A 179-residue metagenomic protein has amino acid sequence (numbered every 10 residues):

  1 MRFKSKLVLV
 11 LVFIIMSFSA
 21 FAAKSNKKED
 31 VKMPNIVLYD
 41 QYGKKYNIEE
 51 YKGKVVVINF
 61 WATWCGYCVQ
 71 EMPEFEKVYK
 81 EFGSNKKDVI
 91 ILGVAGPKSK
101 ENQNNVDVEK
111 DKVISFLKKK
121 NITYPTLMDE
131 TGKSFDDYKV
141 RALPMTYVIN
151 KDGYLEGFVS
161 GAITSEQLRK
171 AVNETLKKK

Functional and structural regions predicted by a protein language model:
M1-V8: Bacterial N-terminal signal peptides that target proteins for export
F13-F21: Hydrophobic h-region of N-terminal signal peptides that target proteins for export in Gram-negative bacteria
F21-I48: N-terminal "domain-start" segment that seeds a small globular fold
V55-V56, V89, P144: Alpha/beta-hydrolase fold active-site loops
F60-K77: Conserved redox-active cysteine motifs that mediate thiol-disulfide chemistry, especially di-cysteine Cys-X(1-2)-Cys
K87-D107, Y124-E130: Thiol-based oxidoreductase modules, predominantly thioredoxin-like and allied folds used for disulfide exchange
D107-I149: Short, internal strand/loop/helix patches that form the active-site neighborhood or redox-interaction surface
V148-K179: Thiol-/selenol-based redox modules, centered on thioredoxin-like and closely related oxidoreductase domains
